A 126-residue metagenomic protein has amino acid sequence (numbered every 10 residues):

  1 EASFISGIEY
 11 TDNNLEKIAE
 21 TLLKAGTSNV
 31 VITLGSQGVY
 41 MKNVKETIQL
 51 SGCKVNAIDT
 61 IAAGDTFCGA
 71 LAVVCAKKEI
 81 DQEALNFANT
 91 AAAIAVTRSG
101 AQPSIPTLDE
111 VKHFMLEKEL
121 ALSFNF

Functional and structural regions predicted by a protein language model:
A2-S6: A short acidic, helix-capping loop that chelates divalent metal ions and anchors anionic groups
G7-I8, D12-F126: Conserved phosphate-binding/catalytic region of the ribokinase-like
